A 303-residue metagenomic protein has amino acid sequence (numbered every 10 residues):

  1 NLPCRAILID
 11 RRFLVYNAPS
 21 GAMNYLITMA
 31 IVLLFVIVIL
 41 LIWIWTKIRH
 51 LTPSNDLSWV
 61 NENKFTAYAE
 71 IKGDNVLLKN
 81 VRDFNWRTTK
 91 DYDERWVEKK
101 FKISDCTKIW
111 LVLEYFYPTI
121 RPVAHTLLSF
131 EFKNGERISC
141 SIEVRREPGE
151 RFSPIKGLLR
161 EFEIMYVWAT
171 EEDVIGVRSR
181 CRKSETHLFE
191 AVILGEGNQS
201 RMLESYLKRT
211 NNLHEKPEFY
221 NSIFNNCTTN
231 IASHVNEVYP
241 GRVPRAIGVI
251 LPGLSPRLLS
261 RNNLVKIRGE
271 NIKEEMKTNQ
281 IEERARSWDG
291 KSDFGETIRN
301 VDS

Functional and structural regions predicted by a protein language model:
M23-I37: N-terminal Sec-pathway targeting helices
T28-V32, L207-S303: Activation targets extended, charge/polar-rich intrinsically disordered C-terminal tails
I37-N55: Membrane-interface motif at the C-terminal end of an N-terminal transmembrane signal
L51-A67: Alpha-helical transmembrane signal-anchor/signal-peptide segments
V76, V81-R82, W86-T186: Glycine-rich catalytic cores of cysteine/serine-nucleophile enzymes that process amide/ester linkages in cell-envelope
A169-T210: A structural motif
